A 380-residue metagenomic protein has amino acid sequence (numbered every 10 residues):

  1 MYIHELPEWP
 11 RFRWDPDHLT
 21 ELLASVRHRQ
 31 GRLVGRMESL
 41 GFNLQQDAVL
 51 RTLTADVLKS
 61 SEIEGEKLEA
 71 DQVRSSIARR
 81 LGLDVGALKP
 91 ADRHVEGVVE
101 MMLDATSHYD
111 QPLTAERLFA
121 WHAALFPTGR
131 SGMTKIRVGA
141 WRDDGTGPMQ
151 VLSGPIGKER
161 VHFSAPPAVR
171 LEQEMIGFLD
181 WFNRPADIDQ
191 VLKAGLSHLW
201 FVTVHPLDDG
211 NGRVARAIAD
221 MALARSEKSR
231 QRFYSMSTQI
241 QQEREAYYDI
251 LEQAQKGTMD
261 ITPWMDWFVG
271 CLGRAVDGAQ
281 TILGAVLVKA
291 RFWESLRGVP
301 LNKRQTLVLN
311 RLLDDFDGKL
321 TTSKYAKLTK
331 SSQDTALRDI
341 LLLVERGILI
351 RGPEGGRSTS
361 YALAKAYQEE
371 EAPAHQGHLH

Functional and structural regions predicted by a protein language model:
M1-H380: FIC/Doc superfamily catalytic core
